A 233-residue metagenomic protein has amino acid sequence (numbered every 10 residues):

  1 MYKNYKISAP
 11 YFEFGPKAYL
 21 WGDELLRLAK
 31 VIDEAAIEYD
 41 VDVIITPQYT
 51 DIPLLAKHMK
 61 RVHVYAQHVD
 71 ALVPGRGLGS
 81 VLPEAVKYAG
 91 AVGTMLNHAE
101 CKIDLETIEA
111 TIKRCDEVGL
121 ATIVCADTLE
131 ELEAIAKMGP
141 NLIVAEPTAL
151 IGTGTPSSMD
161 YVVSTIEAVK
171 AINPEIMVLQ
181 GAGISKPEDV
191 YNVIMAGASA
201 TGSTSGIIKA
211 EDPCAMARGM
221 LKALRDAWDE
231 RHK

Functional and structural regions predicted by a protein language model:
M1-V81, T122, E130-P140, I208-K209: Conserved N-terminal beta1-alpha1 strand-loop-helix module at the mouth
K17, V92-I103, L142-T155, A196-A217: Glycine-rich phosphate-binding active-site loops on the catalytic face of alpha/beta enzymes
A29, D33, I52-P53, P83 (+5 more regions): Generic structural signal for well-ordered alpha-helices, preferentially at hydrophobic/aromatic core positions
H58-V64, K87-T94, E117, M138-V144 (+1 more regions): Glycine-enriched alpha-helix->loop->beta-strand junction motifs that scaffold or abut catalytic
K60-C115: Glycine/small-residue-rich loop that forms an oxyanion/phosphate-binding "nest" at active or ligand-binding sites
M95-A168, I172-N173: Conserved anion-binding
T111-E117, S157-D160, I207-K233: C-terminal helical cap(s) of enzyme catalytic domains, especially alpha/beta-barrels
A126-G139, I184-T201: Catalytic cores of alpha/beta
